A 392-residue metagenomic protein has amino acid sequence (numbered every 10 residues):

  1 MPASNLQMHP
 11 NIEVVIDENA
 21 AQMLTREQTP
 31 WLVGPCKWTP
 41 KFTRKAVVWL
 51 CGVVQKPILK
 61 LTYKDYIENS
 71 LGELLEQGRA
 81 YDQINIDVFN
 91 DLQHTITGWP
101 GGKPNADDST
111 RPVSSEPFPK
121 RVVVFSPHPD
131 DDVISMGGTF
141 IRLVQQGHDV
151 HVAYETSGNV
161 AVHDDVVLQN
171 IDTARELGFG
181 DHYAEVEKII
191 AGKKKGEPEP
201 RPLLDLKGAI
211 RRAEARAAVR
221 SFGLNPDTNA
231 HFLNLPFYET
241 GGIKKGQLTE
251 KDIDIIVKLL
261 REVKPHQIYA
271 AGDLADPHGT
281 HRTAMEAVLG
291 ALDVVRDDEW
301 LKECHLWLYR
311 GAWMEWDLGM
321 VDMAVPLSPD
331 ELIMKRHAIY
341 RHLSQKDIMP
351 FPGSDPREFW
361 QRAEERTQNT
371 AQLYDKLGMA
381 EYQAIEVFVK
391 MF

Functional and structural regions predicted by a protein language model:
M1-W38: Conserved phosphate- and dinucleotide-binding cores of soluble alpha/beta proteins, encompassing both enzyme active
I12, V150, L306: Hydrophobic anchor at the start of a short beta-strand that flanks the dinucleotide cofactor-binding loop
R26-N69: Charged, amphipathic alpha-helical linkers/stalks
R26-Q28, V162-V167, R282, L318-D322: Short aromatic-enriched loop/helix-cap "lid" or pocket-rim segments at secondary-structure transitions that line
L32-T43, Q169-E185, V325-I333: Acidic, Ser/Thr-rich peripheral helices and adjacent loops at domain boundaries
G52-P129, V133-K302, H337-R341, D355-Q361 (+3 more regions): Active-site beta-strand->loop->alpha-helix modules in alpha/beta enzyme cores, enriched in Gly/His/Asp(Glu)
M314-A371: A conserved mid-domain beta-alpha-beta active-site/ligand-binding segment of alpha/beta enzyme cores
